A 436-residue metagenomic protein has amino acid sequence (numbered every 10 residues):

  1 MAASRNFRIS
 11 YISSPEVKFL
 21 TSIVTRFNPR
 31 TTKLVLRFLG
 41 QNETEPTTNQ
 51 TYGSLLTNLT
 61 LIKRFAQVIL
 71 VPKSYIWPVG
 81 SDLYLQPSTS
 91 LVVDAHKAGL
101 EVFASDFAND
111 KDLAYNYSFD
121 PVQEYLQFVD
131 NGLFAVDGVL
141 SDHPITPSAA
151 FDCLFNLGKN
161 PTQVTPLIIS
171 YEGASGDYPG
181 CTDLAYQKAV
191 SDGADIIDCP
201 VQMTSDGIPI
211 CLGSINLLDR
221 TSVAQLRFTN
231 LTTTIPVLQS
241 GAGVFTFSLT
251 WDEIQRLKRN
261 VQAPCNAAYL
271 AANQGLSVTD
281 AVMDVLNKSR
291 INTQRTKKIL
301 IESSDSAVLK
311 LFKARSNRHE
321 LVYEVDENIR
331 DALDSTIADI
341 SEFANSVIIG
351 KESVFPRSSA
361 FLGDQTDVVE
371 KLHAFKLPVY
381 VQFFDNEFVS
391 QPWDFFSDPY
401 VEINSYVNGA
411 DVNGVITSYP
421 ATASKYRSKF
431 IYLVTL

Functional and structural regions predicted by a protein language model:
M1-L436: Phosphate-group recognition and catalysis centered on beta-loop-alpha active-site segments
